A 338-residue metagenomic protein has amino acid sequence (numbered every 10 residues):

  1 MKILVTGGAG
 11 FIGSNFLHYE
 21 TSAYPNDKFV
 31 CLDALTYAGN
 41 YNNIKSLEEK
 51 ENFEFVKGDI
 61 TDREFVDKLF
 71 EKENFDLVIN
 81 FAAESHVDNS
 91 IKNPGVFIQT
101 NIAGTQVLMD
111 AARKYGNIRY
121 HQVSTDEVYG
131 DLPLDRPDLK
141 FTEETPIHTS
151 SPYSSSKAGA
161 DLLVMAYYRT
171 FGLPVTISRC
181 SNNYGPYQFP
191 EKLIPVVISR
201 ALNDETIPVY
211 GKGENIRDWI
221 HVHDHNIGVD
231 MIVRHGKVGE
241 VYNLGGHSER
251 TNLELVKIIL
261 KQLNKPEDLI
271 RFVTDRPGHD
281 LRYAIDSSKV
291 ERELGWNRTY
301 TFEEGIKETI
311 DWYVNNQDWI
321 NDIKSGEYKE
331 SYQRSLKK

Functional and structural regions predicted by a protein language model:
M1-N183, Y313-N316, S325-K338: N-terminal Rossmann-like NAD(P)+-binding domain of SDR-like oxidoreductases, especially those catalyzing
F16, S22, F29, G39 (+3 more regions): C-terminal substrate-binding subdomain of Rossmann-fold SDR/epimerase-dehydratase oxidoreductases
N40-N43, N93, G104, F189-L193 (+2 more regions): Residues at alpha-helix caps and immediate loop-helix transition turns in enzyme cores, especially N- and C-cap
F65, V96, A103, F189-L193 (+3 more regions): Residue-level recognition of oxygen-bearing side chains
N89, P186, G246: Short, conserved catalytic or interaction motifs in soluble domains
T105-Q106, A158-M165, P195-I198, N226-I227 (+1 more regions): Conserved active-site helix of classical SDR/Rossmann-fold NAD(P)-dependent CH-OH oxidoreductases
P137, T149-S156, P186, P190-I194 (+1 more regions): The catalytic Tyr-centered alpha-helix of NAD(P)H-dependent dehydrogenases
